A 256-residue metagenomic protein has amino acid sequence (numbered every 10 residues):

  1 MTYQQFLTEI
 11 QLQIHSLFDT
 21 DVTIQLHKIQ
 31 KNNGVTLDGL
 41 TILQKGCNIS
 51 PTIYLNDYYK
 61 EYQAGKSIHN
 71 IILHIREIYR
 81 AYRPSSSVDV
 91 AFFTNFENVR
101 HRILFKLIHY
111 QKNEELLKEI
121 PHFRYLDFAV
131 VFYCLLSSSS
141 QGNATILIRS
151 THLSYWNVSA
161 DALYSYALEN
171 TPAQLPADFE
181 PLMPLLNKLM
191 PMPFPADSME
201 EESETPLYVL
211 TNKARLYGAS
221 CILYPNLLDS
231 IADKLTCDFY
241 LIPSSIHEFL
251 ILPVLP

Functional and structural regions predicted by a protein language model:
M1-N33, D38-T41: N-terminal alpha-helical "arm" segments
M1-T2, L12-F18, L107-Y110, P184 (+2 more regions): Short linear motifs at secondary-structure transitions and domain/linker junctions
M1-Y3, E201-S203, V209-R215: A broad, low-specificity signal for short, low-complexity segments enriched in glycine/proline and polar/charged
T2-I10, S67, I71, S159 (+3 more regions): Short amphipathic alpha-helical segments
I10-F18, I75, Y79, A167 (+1 more regions): Hydrophobic, Leu/Ile/Phe/Ala-enriched alpha-helical segments that form helix-helix packing faces
H27-V209: Charged, alpha-helical interface segments at or near domain boundaries
N212-P256: C-terminal structured domains
